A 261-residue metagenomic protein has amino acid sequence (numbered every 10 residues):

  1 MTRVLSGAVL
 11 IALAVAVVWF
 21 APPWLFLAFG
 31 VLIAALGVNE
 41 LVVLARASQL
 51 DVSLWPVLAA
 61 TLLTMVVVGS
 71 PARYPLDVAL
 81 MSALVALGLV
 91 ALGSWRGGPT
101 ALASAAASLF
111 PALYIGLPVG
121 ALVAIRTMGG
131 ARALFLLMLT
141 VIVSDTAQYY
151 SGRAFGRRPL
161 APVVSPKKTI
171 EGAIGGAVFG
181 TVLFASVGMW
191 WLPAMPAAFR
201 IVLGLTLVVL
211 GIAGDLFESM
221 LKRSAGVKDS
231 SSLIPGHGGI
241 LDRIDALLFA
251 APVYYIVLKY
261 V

Functional and structural regions predicted by a protein language model:
M1-L205, V209: Membrane-embedded alpha-helical bundles of polytopic integral membrane proteins
A147, I174, L241-F249: Membrane-embedded alpha-helical segments of transport systems, primarily multispan ion/solute transporters
R153-A154, M220-G226, L248, V253: Re-entrant/interfacial helical elements at transmembrane boundaries that shape and gate the permeation pathway
R223-A246: Interfacial loop-to-transmembrane junctions
Y255-V261: Juxtamembrane boundary at the C-terminal end of a transmembrane helix
